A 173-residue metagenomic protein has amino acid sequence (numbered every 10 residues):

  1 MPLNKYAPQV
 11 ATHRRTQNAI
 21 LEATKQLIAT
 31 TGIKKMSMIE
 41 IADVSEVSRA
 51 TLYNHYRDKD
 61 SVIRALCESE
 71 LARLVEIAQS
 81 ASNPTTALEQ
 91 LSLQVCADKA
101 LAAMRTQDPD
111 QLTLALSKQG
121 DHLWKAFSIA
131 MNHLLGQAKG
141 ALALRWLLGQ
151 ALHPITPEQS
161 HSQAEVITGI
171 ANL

Functional and structural regions predicted by a protein language model:
M1-V44, S61: Basic, helix-initiating cap at the start of DNA-binding domains
A23-L27, A65, Q94, W146: Short amphipathic alpha-helical elements of helix-turn-helix/winged-helix folds
D43, R57-D58, E68: Residue-level detection of the helix-turn-helix DNA-binding "recognition helix"
E46-Y56: Short hydrophobic/aromatic patch on the recognition helix
S61, A65, A72-A100: Hydrophobic alpha-helical connector segments
Q90-Q119: Amphipathic alpha-helical segments used for helix-helix packing
A97, L101, Q137-S160, I170-L173: Amphipathic C-terminal alpha-helical segment
D110-R145: Amphipathic alpha-helical packing segments from all-alpha helical-bundle domains
